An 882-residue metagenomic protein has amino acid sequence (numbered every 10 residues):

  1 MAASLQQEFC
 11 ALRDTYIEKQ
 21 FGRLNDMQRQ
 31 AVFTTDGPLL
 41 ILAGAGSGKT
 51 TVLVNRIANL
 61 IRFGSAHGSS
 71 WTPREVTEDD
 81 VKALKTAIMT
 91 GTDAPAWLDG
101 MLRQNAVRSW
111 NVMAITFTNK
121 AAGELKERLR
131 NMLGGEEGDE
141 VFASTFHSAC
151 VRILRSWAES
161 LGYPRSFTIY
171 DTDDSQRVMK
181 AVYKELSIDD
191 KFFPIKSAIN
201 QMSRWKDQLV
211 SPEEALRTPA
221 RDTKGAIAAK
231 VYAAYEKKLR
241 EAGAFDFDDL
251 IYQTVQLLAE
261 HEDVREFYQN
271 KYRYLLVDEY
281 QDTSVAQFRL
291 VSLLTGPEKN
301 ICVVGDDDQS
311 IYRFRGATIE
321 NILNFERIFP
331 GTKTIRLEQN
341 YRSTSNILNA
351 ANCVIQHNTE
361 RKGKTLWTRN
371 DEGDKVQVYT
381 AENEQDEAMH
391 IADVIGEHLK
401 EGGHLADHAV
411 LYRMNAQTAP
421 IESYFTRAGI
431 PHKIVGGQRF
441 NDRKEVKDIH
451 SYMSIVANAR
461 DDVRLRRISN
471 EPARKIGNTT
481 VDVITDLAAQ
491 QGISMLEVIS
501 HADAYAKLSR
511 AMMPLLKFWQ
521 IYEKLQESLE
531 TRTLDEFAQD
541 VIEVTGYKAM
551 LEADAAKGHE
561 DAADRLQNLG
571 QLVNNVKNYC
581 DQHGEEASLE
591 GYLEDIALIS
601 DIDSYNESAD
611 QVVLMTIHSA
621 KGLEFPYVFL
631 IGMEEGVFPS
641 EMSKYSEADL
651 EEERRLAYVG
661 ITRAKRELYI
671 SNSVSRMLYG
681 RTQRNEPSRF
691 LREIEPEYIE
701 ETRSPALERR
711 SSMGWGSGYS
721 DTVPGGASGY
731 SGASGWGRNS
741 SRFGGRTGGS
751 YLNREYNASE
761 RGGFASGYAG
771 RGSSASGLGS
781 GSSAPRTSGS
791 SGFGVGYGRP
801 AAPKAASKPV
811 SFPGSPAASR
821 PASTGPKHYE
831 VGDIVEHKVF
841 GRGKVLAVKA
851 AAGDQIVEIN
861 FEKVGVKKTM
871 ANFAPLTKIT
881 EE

Functional and structural regions predicted by a protein language model:
M1-P164, I169, E266, E320 (+1 more regions): P-loop NTPase Walker
R23, S70, D80, I88-W97 (+5 more regions): Conserved helicase/translocase P-loop NTPase motor core
A31, T35, L40, F117 (+6 more regions): ATP-hydrolysis module of ASCE/P-loop NTPase motor domains, specifically the Walker B Asp-Glu catalytic pair
F33, G37, Q104-S109, Q256-L275 (+1 more regions): Short basic/glycine-enriched coil/helix segment immediately N-terminal to the Walker B
S47, Q281-E360, K364-R369, D486-A489 (+1 more regions): Conserved helicase motor core of SF1/SF2 NTP-dependent helicases
T50-L53, G68, T77, A87-N105 (+7 more regions): Helicase P-loop NTPase motor core
R217-R221, H404, T418-I430, R443 (+4 more regions): Conserved helicase C-terminal RecA-like lobe
M633-G865, F873-E882: C-terminal accessory regions
